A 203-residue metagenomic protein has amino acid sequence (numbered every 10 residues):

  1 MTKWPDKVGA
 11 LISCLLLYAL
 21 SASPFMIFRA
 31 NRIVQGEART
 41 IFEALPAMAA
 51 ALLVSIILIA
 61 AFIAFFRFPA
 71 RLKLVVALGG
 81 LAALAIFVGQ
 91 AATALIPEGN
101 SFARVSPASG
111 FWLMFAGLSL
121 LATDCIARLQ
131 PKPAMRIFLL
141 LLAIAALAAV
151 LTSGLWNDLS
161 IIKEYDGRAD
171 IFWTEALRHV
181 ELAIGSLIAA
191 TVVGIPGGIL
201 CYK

Functional and structural regions predicted by a protein language model:
M1-R178: N-terminal, non-cleaved signal-anchor transmembrane helix
H179-A183, L187: Loop-to-transmembrane-helix entry motif
S186-K203: Transmembrane-helix boundary motif in ABC transporter permease subunits
